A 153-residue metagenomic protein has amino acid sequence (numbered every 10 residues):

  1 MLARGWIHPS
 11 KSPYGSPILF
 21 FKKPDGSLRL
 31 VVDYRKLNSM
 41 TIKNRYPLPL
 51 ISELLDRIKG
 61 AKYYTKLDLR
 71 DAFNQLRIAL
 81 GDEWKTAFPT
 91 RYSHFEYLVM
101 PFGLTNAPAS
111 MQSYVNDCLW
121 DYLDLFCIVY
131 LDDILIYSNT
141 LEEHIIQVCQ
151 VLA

Functional and structural regions predicted by a protein language model:
M1-A153: Retroelement reverse transcriptase polymerase core
